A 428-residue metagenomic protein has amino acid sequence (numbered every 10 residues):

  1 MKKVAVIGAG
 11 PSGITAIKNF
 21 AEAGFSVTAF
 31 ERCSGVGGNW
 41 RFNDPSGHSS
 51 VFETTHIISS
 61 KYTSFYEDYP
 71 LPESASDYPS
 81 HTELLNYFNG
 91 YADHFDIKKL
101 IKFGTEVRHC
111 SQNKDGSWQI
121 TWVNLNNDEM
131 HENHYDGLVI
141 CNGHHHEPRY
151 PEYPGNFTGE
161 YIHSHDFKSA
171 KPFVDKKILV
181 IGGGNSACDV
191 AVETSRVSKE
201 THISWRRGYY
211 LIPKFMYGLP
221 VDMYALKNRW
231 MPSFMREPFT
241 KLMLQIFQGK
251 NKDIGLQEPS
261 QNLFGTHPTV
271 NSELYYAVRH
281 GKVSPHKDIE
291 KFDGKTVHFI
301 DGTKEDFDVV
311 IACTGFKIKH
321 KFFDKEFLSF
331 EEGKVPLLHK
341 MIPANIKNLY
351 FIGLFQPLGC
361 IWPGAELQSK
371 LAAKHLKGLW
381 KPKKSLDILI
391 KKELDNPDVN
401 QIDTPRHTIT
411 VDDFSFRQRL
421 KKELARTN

Functional and structural regions predicted by a protein language model:
K2-T54, D68-Y209, K214-F215, R229-P232 (+2 more regions): Flavin (primarily FAD) cofactor-binding/catalytic cores of flavoenzymes
H56-S59: Flexible "cap/lid" subdomain of the alpha/beta-hydrolase fold that forms the substrate-access gate
Y62-T63: Aromatic- and acidic-residue-enriched carbohydrate-binding clefts of CAZyme catalytic domains
Y217, V221-R229: Terminal hydrophobic/aromatic helix or amphipathic segment near a protein terminus
P382-P397: The conserved 3'-phosphoadenosine-5'-phosphosulfate
